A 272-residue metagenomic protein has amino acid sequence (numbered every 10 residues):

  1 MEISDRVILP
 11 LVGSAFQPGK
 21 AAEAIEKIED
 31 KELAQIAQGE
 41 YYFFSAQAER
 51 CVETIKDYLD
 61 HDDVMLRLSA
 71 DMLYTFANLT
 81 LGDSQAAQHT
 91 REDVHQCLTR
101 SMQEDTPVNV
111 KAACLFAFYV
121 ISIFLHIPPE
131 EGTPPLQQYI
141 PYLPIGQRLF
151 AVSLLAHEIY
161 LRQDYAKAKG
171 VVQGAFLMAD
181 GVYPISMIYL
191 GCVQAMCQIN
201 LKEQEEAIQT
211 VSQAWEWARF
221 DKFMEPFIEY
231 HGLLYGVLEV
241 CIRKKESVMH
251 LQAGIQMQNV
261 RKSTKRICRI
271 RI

Functional and structural regions predicted by a protein language model:
M1, A22-E32, K56-R67, E92-N109 (+3 more regions): Solenoid-like repeat scaffolds
M1-F16, E32-Q47, L68-S84, V110-H126 (+3 more regions): Tandem amphipathic alpha-helical repeat scaffolds
M1-L11, I199-N200, Q204-I272: C-terminal non-catalytic interaction modules
F43, A48-V52, Y165-V172: Short, contiguous hydrophobic alpha-helices characteristic of membrane insertion segments
Y58, M65-S69, Y74-D83, S101-E104 (+4 more regions): Long amphipathic alpha-helical scaffold regions
P129, T133-P134, R162, A166: Conserved, hydrophobic alpha-helical core segments of structured domains
L155, Y160-G232: DNA-contacting interfaces and partner/effector-binding or oligomerization modules in DNA-centric proteins
